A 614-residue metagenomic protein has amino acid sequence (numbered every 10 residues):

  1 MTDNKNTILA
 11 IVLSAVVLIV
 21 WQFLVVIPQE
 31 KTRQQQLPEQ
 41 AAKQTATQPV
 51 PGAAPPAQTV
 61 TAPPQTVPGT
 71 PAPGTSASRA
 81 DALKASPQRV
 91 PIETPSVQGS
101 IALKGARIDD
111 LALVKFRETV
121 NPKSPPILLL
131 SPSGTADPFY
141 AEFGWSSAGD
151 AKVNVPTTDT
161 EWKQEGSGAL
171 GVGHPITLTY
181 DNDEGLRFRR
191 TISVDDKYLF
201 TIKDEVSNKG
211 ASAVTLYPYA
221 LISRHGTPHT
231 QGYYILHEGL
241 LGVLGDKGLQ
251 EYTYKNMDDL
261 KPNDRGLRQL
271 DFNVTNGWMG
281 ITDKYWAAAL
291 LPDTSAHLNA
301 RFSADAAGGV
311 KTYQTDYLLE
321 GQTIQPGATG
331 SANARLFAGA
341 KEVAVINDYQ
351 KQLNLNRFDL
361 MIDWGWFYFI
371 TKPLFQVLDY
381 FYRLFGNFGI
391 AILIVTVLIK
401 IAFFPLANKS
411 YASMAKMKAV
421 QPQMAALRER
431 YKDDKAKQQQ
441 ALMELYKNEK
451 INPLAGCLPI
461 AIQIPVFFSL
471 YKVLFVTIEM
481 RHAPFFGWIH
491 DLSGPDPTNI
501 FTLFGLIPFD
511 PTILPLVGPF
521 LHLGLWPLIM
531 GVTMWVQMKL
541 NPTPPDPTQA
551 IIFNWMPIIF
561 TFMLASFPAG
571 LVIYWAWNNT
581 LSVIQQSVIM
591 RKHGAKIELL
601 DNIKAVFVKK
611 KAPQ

Functional and structural regions predicted by a protein language model:
M1-I401, K596-Q614: Membrane-protein biogenesis/insertion across secretory and organellar systems
A10-Q22, F467-L470, L528-V532, I558-I559: Core hydrophobic alpha-helical membrane-spanning segments
L186, D204, G327, I401-F467 (+3 more regions): Membrane-interface amphipathic helices and adjacent TM-edge segments
F385-F388, F562-V572: Transmembrane helix interruption/hinge and helix-loop junction motifs
I394-I399, Q463, H522-W535: Hydrophobic alpha-helical transmembrane segments
S469-G531: Conserved catalytic motifs of ABC-family nucleotide-binding domains
P527, G570-N579: Hydrophobic core segments of alpha-helical transmembrane domains in multi-pass membrane proteins
